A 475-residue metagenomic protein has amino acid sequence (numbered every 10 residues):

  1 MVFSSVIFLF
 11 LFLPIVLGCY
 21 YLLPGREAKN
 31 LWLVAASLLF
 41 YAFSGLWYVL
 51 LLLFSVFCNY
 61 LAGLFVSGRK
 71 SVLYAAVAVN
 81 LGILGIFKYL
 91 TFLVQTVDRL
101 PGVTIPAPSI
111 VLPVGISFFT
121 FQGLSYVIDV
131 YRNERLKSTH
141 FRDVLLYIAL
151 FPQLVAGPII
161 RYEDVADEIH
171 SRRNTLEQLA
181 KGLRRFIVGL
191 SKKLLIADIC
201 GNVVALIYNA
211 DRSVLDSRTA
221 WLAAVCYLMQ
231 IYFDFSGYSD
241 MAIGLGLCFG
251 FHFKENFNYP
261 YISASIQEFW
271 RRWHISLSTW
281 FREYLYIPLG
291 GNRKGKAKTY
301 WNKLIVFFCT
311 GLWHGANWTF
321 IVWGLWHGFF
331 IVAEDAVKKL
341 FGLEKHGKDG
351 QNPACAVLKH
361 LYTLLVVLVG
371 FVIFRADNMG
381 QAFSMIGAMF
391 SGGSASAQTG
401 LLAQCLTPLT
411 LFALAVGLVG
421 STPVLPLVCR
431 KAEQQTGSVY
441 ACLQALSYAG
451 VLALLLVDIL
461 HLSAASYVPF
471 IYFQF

Functional and structural regions predicted by a protein language model:
M1-Q474: Membrane-embedded transmembrane alpha-helical bundles that form the catalytic cores of multi-pass lipid-modifying
